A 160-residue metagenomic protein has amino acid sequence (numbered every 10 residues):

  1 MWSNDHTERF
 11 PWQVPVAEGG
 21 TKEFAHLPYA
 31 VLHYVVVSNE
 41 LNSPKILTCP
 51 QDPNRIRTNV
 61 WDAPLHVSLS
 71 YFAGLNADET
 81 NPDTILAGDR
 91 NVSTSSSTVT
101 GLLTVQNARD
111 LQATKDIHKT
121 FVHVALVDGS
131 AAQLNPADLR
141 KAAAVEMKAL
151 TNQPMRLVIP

Functional and structural regions predicted by a protein language model:
M1-V31, S43-I46, A131, N135 (+1 more regions): Conserved hydrophobic/amphipathic alpha-helical signal-anchor segments
A25-H33, T114, F121: Soluble or luminal CAZymes and related metallo-dependent hydrolases
A30-Y34, A63-N76, R109-L111, V158-P160: A Trp-anchored, charged/polar loop motif used as the substrate-binding/catalytic surface of acyl/ester-handling
H33, K45, N81, H118-T120 (+1 more regions): Residues that flank catalytic or metal-binding motifs in active/ligand-binding sites
V35-L41: Helix-loop "lid/cap" segments that line or gate small-molecule binding pockets
L41-Q106: Acidic, glycine-rich loop-and-strand cores that form catalytic or ligand-binding grooves in diverse globular domains
T94-P160: C-terminal accessory segments of extracellular proteins
